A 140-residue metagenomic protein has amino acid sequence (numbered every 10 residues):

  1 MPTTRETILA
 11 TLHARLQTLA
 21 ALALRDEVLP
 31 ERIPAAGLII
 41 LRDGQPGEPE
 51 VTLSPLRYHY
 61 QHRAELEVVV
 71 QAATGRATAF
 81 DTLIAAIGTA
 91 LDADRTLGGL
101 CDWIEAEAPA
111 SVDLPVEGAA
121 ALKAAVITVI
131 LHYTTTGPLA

Functional and structural regions predicted by a protein language model:
M1-I33, G44-A140: Charged, amphipathic alpha-helical segments and their flanking helix caps
L41: Conserved short beta-strand elements that form part of the metal-binding/catalytic scaffold of enzyme active sites
